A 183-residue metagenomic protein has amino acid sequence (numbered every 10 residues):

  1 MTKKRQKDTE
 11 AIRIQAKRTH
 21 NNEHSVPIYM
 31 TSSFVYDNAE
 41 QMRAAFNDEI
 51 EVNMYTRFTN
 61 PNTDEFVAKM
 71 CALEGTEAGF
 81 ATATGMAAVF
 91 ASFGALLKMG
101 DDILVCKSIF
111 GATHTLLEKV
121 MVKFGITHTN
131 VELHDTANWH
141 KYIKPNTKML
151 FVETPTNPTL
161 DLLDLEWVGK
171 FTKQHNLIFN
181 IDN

Functional and structural regions predicted by a protein language model:
T2-N60, A68: N-terminal "arm"/small-domain region of PLP-dependent enzymes with the aminotransferase-like
N22, M70, A88, I103 (+3 more regions): Buried hydrophobic positions in well-ordered alpha/beta secondary-structure cores of metabolic enzymes
N38-F90, A112-K119: Conserved N-terminal alpha-helix of the aminotransferase class I/II PLP-enzyme fold
A95-T113, V131-E132: Conserved PLP-anchoring active-site segment centered on the Schiff-base-forming lysine
F110-G111, T136-A137, P155-L160: Short, small-residue-enriched loops and turns at beta-alpha junctions that line or gate enzyme active sites
I143-L150: Short acidic/histidine-rich motifs immediately flanking catalytic phosphotransfer sites in two-component signaling
T156-I178, N183: Active-site core of PLP-dependent enzymes with the aminotransferase class I/II
